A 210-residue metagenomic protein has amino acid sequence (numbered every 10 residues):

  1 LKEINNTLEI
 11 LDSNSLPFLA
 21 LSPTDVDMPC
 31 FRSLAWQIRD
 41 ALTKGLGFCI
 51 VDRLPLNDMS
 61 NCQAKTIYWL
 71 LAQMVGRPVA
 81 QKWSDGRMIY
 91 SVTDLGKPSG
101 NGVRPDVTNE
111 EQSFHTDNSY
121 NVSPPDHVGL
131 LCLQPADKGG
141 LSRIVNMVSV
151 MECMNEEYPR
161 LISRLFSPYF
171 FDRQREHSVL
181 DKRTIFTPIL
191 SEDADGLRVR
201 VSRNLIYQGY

Functional and structural regions predicted by a protein language model:
L1-F31, W36-Q37, K44, C49 (+3 more regions): Active-site environment of non-heme Fe oxygenases that use a 2-His-1-carboxylate facial triad
C62-W69, V145-N146: "Short basic amphipathic alpha-helical interaction patches in structured regions
Y68-V79: A short alpha->loop->secondary-structure connector
R77-S91: A generic structural motif
